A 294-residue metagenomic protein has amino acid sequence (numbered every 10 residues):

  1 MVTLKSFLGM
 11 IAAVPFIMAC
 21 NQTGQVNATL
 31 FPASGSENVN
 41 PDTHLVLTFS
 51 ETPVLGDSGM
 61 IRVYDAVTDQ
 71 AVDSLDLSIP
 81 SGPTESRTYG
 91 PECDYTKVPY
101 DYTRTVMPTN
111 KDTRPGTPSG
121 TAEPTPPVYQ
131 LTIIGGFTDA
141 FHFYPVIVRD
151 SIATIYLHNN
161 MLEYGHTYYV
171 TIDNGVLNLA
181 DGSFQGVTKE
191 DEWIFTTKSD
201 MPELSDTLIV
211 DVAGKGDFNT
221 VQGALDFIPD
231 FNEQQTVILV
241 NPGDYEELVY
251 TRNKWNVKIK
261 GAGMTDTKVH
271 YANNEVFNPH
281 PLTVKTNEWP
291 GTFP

Functional and structural regions predicted by a protein language model:
M1-L8: Bacterial N-terminal signal peptides that target proteins for export
M18-A19: C-terminal motif of bacterial Sec signal peptides marking the signal peptidase cleavage site
Q22-P202: Acidic, low-complexity Ser/Thr/Gly/Pro-rich repeat segments typical of extracellular/periplasmic and surface-exposed
P53-V54, D244-E246, D266, E275-V276: Solvent-exposed loop/turn segments at secondary-structure junctions within structured extracellular/periplasmic domains
Y169, K215, Q235-V237, P242 (+3 more regions): Detector for repetitive beta-architecture
L208-L239: Acidic Gly/Asp/Thr-rich repetitive segments characteristic of extracellular carbohydrate-active and adhesion proteins
A213-G214, N256-P294: Right-handed parallel beta-helix/beta-spiral solenoid domain characteristic of secreted/periplasmic
N219-D230, Y245-K254, I259: Short, T/G/N/S-enriched strand-turn elements that build extracellular solenoid repeat scaffolds
